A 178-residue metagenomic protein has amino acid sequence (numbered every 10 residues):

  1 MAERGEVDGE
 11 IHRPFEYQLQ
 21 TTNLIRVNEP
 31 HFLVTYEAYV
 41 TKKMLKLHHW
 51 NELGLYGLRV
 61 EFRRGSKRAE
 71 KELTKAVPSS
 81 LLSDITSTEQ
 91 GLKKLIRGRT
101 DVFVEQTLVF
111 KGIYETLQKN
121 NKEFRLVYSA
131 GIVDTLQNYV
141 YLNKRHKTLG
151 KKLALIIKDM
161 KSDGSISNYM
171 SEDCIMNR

Functional and structural regions predicted by a protein language model:
M1-D8, E89-K111, T116-L117: Short helices/loops that flank or line small-molecule/ion binding pockets
M1-G54, R64-R68, T74, Y128-V133: Acidic, polar ligand-binding/catalytic clefts
F32-E37, N120-A154, M176-R178: Periplasmic-binding protein-like
K43-L47, N51-G57, Y139-E172, N177: Extended ligand-binding regions for polar small-molecule ligands
R59-F62, F103: Short, well-ordered beta-strand segments
G65-S80, K122-E123, I157-R178: Ligand-binding clefts/hinges and TM-proximal coupling segments of bilobed small-molecule sensing domains
S79-K94, Y128-G131: Short beta-strand-to-loop elements that line the ligand-binding cleft of bilobed periplasmic-binding protein-like
